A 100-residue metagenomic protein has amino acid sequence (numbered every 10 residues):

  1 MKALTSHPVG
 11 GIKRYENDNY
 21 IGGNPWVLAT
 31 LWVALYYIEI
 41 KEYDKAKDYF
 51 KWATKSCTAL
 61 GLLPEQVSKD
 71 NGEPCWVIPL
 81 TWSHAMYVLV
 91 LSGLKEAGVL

Functional and structural regions predicted by a protein language model:
M1-W26, D48-V99: Extended glycan-interaction surfaces of carbohydrate-active proteins
W32-V33: Structural register within alpha-helical repeat arrays
